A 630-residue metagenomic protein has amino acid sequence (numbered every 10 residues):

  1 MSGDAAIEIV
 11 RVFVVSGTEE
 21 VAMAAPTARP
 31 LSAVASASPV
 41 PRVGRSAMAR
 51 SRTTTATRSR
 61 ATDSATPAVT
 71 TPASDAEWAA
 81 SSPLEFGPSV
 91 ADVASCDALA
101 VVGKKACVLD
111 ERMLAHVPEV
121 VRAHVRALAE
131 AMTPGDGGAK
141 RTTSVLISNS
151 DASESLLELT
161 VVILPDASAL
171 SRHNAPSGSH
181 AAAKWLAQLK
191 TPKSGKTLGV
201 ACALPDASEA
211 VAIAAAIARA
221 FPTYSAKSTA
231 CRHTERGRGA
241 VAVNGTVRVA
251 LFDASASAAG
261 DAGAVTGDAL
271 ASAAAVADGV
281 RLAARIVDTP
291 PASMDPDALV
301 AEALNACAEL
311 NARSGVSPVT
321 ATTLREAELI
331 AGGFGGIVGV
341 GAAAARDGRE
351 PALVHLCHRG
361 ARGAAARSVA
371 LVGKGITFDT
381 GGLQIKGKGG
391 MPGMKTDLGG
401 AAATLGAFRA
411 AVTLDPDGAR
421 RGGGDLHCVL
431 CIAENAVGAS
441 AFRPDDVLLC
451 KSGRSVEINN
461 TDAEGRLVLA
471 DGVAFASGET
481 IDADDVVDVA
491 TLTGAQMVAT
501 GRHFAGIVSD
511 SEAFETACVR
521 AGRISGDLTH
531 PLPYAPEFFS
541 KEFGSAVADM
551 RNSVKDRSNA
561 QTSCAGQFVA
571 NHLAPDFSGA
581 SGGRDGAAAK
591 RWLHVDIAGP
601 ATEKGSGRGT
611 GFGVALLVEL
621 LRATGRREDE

Functional and structural regions predicted by a protein language model:
M1-A5, A264-V265, G424: Short intrinsically disordered, low-complexity coil segments enriched in acidic
S2, S16, S32, S36-S38 (+4 more regions): Serine residues within intrinsically disordered or low-complexity segments
A6-E8, V12-V14, A22-V43: N-terminal chloroplast transit peptides
R60-S368, V372-G375: Short amphipathic alpha-helical segment within the helicase RecA-like ATPase core that mediates nucleic-acid
V300-E630: A generic structural signal for tightly packed, nonpolar segments enriched in small/aliphatic residues
